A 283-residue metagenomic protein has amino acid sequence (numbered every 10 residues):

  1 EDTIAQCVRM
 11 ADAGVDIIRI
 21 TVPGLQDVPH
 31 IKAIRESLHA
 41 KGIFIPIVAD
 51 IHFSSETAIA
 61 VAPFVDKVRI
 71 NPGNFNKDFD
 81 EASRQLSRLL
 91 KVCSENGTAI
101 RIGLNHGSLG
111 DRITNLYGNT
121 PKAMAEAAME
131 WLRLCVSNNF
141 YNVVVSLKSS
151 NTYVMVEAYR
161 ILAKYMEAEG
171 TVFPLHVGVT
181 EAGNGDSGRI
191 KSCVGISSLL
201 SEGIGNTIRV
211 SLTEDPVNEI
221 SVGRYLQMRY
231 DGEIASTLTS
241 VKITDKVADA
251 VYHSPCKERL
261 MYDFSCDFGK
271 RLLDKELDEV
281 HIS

Functional and structural regions predicted by a protein language model:
E1, Q6-M10, K246: N-terminal segments that cap or nucleate solenoid repeat domains
T3, A11, V15-W131, H253-Y262 (+1 more regions): Active-site beta->alpha loop and helix N-cap motifs at the rims of alpha/beta catalytic domains
N105, R112-S283: Catalytic alpha/beta core domains of metabolic enzymes, predominantly
